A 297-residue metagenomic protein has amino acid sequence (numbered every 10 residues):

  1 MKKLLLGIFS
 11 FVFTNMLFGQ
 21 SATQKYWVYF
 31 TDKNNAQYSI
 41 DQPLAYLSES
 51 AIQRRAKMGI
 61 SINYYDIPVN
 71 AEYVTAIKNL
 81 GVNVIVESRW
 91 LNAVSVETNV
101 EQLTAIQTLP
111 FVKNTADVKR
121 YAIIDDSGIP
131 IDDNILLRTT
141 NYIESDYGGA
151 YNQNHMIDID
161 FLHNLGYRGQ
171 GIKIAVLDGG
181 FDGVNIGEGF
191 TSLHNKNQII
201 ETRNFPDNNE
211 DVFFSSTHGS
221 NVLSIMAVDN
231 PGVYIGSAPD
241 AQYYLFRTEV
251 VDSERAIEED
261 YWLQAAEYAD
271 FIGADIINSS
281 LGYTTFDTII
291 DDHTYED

Functional and structural regions predicted by a protein language model:
M1-T23: Bacterial Sec-dependent N-terminal signal peptides
G19-I85, E101-D125: Primarily auto-inhibitory N-terminal propeptides
S21-T23, S39-I40, A150, D160-E258 (+2 more regions): Subtilisin-like serine protease catalytic core
K25-Y29, A93-E97, K173-A175: Soluble periplasmic/extracytoplasmic beta-strand elements of cell-envelope proteins
E72-N154, D160-H163: Autoinhibitory propeptides
Y261-G273: Short, well-structured alpha-helical segments in soluble
N278-S280: Active-site neighborhood of phospho(di)ester-bond hydrolases with catalytic His/Asp-centered motifs
Y283-D297: Substrate-binding/specificity loop regions of serine endopeptidase catalytic domains, predominantly subtilases
